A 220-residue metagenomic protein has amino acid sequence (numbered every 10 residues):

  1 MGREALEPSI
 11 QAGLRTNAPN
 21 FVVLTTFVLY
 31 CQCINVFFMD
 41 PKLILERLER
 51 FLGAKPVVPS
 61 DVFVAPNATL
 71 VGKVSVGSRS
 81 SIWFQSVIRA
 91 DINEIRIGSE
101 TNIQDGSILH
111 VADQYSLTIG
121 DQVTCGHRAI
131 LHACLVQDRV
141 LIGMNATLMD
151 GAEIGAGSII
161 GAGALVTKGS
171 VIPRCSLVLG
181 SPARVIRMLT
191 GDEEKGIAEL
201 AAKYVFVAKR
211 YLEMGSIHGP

Functional and structural regions predicted by a protein language model:
E4-E7, A18: Polybasic, low-complexity intrinsically disordered segments
E7-S9, F27: Ser/Thr/Pro/Gly-rich low-complexity, intrinsically disordered segments
S9-R15: A cross-taxon signal for low-complexity, glycine/charged-rich
Q11, Y30-Q32: Low-complexity, intrinsically disordered or signal/transmembrane-proximal segments
M39-V58, D91, S99, D105-S107 (+2 more regions): Glycine-rich hexapeptide-repeat left-handed beta-helix
G53, V58, V62-N102, G106-V111: A positional/architectural concept
